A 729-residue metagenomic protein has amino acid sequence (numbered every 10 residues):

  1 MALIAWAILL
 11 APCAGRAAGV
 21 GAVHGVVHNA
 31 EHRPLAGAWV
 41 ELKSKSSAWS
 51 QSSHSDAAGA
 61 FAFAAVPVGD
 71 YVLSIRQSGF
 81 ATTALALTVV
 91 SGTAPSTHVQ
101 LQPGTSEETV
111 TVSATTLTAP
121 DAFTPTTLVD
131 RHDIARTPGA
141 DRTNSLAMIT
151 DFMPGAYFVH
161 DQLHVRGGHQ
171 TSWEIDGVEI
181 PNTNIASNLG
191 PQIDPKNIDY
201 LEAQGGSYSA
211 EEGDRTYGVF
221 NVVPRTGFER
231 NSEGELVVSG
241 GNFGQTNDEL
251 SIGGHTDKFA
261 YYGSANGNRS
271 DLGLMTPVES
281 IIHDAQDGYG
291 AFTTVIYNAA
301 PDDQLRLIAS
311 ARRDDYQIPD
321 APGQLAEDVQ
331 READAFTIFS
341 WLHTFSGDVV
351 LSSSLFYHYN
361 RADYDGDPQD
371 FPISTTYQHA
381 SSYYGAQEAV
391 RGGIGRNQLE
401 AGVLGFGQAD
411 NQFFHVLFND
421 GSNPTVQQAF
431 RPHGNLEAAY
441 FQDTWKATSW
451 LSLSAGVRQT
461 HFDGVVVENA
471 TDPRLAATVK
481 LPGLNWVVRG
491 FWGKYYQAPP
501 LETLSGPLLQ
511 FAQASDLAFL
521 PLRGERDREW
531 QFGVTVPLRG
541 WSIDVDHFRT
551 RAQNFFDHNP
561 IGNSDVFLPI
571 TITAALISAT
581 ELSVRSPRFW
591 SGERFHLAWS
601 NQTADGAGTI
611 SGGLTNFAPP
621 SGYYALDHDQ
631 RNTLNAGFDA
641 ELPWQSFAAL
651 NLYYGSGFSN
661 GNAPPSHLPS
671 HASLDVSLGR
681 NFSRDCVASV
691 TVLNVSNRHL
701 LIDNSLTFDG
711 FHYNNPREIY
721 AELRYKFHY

Functional and structural regions predicted by a protein language model:
C13-P120: Periplasm-facing N-terminal accessory domains of Gram-negative outer-membrane beta-barrel systems
F80-A81, L85-H98, E108-S209, R225 (+4 more regions): Periplasmic N-terminal accessory/gating domains of Gram-negative outer-membrane beta-barrel systems
E107, A300-D302, S310, F356 (+4 more regions): Structural signature of Gram-negative outer-membrane beta-barrels, strongest in the C-terminal barrel of TonB-dependent
L189, Y200-Y208, V219-G254, G263-A265 (+2 more regions): Short strand-turn segments of transmembrane beta-barrel domains in outer membranes, especially the first one or two
G240-R269, E279-D315, Q330-V350, G393-G395: Transmembrane beta-barrel wall of Gram-negative outer-membrane proteins
S352-Y364, K480, R489, P521-P587 (+3 more regions): Membrane-embedded beta-barrel scaffold of Gram-negative outer-membrane proteins
K446-L453, H547-R551, I570-G661: Gram-negative outer-membrane beta-barrel transporters
Y654-S659, R680-Y729: C-terminal beta-signal and adjacent terminal beta-strands/loops of Gram-negative outer-membrane beta-barrel proteins
